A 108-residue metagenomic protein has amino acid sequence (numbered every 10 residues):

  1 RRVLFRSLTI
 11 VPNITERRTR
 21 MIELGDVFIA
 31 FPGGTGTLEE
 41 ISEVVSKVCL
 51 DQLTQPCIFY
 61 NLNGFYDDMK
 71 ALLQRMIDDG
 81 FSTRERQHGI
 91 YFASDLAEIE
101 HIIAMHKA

Functional and structural regions predicted by a protein language model:
V3-L4: Short, small-residue-biased leader/transition segments that mark boundaries at the very start of proteins
L8-T9, F28: Short, well-ordered beta-strand core segments
I10-R20: Short phosphate-binding loop-to-helix
R20-V27, D78-A108: A charged, well-structured terminal subsegment
D26-G36: A short, small-residue-rich loop immediately preceding and capping a beta-strand
F31, V48-A71, R84-R86: Short, acidic/small-residue loops that bind anionic groups at enzyme active sites
G36-E43: Short glycine/serine/threonine-rich phosphate/pyrophosphate-binding segments that cradle anionic phosphate groups
M69-D79: Short, aromatic/basic amphipathic alpha-helical patches
